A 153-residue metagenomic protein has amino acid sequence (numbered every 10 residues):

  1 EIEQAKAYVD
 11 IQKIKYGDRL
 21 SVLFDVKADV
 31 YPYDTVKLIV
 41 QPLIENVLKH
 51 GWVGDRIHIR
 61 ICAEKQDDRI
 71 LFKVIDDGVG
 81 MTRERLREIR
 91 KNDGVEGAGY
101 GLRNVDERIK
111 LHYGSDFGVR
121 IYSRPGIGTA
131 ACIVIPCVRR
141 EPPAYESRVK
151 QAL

Functional and structural regions predicted by a protein language model:
E1-Y122, G128-V134: Two-component histidine phosphotransfer core
S123-L153: C-terminal end segment of the histidine kinase catalytic
